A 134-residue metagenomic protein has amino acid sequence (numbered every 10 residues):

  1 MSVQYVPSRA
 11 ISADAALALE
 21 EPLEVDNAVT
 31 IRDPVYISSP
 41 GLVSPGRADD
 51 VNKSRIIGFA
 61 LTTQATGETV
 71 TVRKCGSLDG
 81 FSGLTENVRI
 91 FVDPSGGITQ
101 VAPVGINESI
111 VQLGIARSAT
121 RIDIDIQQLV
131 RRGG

Functional and structural regions predicted by a protein language model:
S2-G134: Glycine-anchored, exposed beta-strand/edge motif detector
